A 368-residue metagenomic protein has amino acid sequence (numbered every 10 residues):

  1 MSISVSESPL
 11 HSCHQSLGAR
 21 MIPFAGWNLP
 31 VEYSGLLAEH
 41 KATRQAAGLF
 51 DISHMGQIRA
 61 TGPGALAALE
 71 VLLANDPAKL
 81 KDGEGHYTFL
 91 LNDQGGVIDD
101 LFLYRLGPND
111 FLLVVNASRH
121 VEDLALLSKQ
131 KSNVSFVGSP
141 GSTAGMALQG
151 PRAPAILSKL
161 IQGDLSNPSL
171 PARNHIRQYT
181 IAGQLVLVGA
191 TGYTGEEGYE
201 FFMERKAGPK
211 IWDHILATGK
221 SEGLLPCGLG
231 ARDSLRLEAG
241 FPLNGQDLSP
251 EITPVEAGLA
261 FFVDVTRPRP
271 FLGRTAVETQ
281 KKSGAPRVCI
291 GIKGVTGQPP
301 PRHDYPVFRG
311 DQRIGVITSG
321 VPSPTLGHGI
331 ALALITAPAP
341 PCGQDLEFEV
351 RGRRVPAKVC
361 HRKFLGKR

Functional and structural regions predicted by a protein language model:
M1-A25, P30-V31, L106-R368: Conserved, structured C-terminal
M1-L91, G96: Acidic, proline/glycine-enriched N-terminal capping motif
L36-Q45, L90-D100, Q130-S132, T180-V188 (+1 more regions): Short amphipathic beta-strand starts and helix->beta connectors
D51, D100, E200: Acidic active-site catalytic centers that drive phospho-/nucleotidyl reactions and related ester hydrolyses
L101-R105: Conserved thiamine diphosphate
